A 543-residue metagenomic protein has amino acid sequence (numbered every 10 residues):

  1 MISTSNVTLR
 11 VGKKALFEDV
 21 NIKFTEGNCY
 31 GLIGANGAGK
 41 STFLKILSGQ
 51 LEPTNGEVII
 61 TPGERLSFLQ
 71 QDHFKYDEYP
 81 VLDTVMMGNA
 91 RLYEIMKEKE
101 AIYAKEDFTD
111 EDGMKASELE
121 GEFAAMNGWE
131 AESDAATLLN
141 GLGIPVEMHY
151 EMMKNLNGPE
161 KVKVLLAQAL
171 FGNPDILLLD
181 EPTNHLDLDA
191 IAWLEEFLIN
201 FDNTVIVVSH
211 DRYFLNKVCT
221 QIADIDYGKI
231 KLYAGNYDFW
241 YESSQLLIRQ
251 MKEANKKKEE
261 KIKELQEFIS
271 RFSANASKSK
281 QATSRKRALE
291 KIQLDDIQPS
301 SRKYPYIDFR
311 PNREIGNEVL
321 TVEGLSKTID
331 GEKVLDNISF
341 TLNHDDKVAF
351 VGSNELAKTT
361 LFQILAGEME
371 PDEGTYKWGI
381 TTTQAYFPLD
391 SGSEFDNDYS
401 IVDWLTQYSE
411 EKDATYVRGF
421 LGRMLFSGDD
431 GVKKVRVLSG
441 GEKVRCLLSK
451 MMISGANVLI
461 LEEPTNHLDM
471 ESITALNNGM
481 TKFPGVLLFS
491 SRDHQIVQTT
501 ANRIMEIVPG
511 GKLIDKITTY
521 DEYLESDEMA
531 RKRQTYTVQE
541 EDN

Functional and structural regions predicted by a protein language model:
M1-N255, D308-N543: ABC ATP-binding cassette signature C-motif
T25-E26, S277-K280, S301-R302, H344: Short low-complexity stretches enriched in small and charged residues
K99, E106, F123, E130 (+6 more regions): Leucine-rich amphipathic alpha-helices with coiled-coil/heptad-repeat character
A136-L142, E267-R271, R287-I292: Short amphipathic coiled-coil heptad-repeat segments
M251-L265, R271, K278-R287, K303 (+1 more regions): ABC ATPase nucleotide-binding domains
R285-K303, K347: ABC transporter TMD-NBD coupling linker
